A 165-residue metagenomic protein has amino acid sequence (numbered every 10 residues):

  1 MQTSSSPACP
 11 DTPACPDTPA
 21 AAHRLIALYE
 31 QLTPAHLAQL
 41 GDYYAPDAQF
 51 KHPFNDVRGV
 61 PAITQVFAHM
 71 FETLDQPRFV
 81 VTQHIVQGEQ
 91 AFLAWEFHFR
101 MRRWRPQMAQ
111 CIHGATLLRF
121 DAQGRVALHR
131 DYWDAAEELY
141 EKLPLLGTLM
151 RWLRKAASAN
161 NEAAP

Functional and structural regions predicted by a protein language model:
M1-A38, D42, N160-P165: Short, low-complexity N-terminal intrinsically disordered segments enriched in polar/charged residues
Q2-C9, E72-R78, I85-P165: A beta-strand edge to alpha-helix "cap/lid" segment located at domain peripheries
D17-A21, A62, Q110: Soluble or luminal CAZymes and related metallo-dependent hydrolases
A22, L37-G41, A45-A91: A solvent-exposed, acidic/Ser-Thr-rich amphipathic alpha-helical stretch
R24, Q39, A62, E138 (+1 more regions): Exposed alpha-helical structural elements
L25-Y29, Y44, F67, F97 (+1 more regions): Hydrophobic alpha-helical core bundles mediating ligand binding, dimerization, or RNAP-core interactions
A27, Q49-P53, R102: General structural signal for alpha-helix termini and helix-helix connectors
